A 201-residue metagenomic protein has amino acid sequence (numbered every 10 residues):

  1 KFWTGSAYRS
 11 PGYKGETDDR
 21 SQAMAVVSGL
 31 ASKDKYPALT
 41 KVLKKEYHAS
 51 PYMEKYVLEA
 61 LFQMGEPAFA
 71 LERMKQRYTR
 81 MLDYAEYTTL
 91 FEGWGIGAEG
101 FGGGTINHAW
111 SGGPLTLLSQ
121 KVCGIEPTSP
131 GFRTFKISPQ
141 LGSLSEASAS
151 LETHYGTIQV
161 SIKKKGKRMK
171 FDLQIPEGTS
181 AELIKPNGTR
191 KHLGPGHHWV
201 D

Functional and structural regions predicted by a protein language model:
K1-G102: Catalytic cores of carbohydrate-active enzymes
A68-D201: Non-catalytic C-terminal accessory modules of carbohydrate-active enzymes
